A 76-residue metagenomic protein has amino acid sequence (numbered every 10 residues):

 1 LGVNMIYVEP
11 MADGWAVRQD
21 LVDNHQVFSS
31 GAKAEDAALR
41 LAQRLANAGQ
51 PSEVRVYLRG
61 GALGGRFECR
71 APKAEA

Functional and structural regions predicted by a protein language model:
L1-H25: Short aromatic-glycine-(Arg/Gly/Cys) micro-motifs in beta-strand/loop hairpins
V8, V17, F28, A42 (+1 more regions): Conserved short hydrophobic patches within well-ordered secondary structure
D20, S30, E68: Surface loops and adjacent helix of pleckstrin homology
D23-F28, A62-G65: Surface-exposed loop/edge segments in extracytoplasmic proteins
D23-Q26, A34, A71: Short, surface-exposed beta-strand-loop junctions and turns on beta-sheet-rich folds
V27-S30, A76: A short, polar/proline- and glycine-enriched secondary-structure boundary/capping micro-motif
S29-P51: A short, charged, amphipathic alpha-helix used as a generic interaction element across diverse proteins
A46-A76: Short, mixed-charge low-complexity intrinsically disordered segments
